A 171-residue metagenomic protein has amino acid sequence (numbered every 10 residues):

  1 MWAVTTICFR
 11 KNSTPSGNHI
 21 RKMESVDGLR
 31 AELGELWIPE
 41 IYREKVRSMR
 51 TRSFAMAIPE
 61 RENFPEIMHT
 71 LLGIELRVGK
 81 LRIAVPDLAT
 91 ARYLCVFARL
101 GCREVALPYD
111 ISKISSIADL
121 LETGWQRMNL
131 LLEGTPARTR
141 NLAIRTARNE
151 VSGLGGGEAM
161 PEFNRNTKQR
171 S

Functional and structural regions predicted by a protein language model:
V4-A57: Negatively charged, low-complexity tracts enriched in Asp/Glu with abundant Ser/Thr
S53-G79: Short aromatic-glycine-(Arg/Gly/Cys) micro-motifs in beta-strand/loop hairpins
I67-M68, Y93, T167: Charged, low-complexity intrinsically disordered regions
L72-I74, R92, S152: Short, glycine-biased loop/turn motifs at secondary-structure junctions and in low-complexity Ser/Thr/Pro-rich termini
L81-I83: Structural signal for short hydrophobic segments within the conserved structured cores of catalytic domains across
V85-R103: A short, charged, amphipathic alpha-helix used as a generic interaction element across diverse proteins
R103-G157: Short, mixed-charge low-complexity intrinsically disordered segments
A159-S171: Long, low-complexity, intrinsically disordered segments
